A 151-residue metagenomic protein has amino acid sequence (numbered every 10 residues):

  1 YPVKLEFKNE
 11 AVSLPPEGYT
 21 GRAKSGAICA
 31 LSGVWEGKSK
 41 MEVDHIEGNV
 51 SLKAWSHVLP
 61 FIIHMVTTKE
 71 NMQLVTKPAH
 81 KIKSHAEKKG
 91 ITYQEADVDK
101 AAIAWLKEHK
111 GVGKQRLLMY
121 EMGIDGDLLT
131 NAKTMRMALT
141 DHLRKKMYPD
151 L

Functional and structural regions predicted by a protein language model:
Y1-E6, W35-E36, T67-N71, K81-I82 (+1 more regions): Extended charged
Y1-G33, L59-E70: Short, charged surface segments at domain edges that flank catalytic/cofactor-binding sites
A30, D44, K146: Residues in well-ordered beta-strands of folded domains
G33-Q73, E87-G90, Q94: Histidine-centered nuclease catalytic patch
T76-H80: Conserved beta-strand->loop/alpha-helix structural units within folded catalytic cores of enzymes with alpha/beta
